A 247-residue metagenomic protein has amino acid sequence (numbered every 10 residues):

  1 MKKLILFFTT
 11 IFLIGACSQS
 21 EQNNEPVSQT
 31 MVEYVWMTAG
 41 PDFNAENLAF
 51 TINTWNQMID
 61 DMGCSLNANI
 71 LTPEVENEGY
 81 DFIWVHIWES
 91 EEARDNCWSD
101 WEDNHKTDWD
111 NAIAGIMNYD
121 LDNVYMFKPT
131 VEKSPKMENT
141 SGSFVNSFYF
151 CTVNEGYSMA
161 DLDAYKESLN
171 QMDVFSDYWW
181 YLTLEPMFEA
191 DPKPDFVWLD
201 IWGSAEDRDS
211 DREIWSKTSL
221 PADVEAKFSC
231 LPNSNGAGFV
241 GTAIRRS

Functional and structural regions predicted by a protein language model:
L4-I14: Sec-dependent N-terminal signal peptides
C17-S247: Short S/T/G/P-rich N-terminal loop/turn motif that feeds into the first structured element of a domain
